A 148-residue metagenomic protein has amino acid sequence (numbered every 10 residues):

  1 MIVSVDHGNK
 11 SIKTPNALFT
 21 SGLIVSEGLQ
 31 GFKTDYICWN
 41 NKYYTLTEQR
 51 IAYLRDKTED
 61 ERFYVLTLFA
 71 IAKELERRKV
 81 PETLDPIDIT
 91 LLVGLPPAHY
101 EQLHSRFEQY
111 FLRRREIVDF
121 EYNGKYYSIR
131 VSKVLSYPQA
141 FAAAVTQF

Functional and structural regions predicted by a protein language model:
M1-F148: Nucleotide/phosphate-binding catalytic cleft detector across ATP-hydrolyzing and phosphate-transferring enzymes
